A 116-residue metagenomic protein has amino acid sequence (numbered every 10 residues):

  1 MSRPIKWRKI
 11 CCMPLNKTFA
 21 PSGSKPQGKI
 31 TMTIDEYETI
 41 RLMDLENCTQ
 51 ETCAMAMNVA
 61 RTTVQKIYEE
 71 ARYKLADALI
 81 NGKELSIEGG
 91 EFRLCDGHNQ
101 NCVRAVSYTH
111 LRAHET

Functional and structural regions predicted by a protein language model:
L15-I34: Short, Lys/Arg-enriched anionic-surface-contact patches
E36-I40: Short alpha-helical "packing" element that flanks the helix-turn-helix/winged-helix DNA-binding module
M43-E46: Short helix-to-turn junction characteristic of helix-turn-helix DNA-binding domains, especially the helix
M55: Alpha-helical residues within the helix-turn-helix
R72-L79: C-terminal flanking helix
T109-T116: Conserved small/polar residues in nucleotide/adenosyl-binding loops
